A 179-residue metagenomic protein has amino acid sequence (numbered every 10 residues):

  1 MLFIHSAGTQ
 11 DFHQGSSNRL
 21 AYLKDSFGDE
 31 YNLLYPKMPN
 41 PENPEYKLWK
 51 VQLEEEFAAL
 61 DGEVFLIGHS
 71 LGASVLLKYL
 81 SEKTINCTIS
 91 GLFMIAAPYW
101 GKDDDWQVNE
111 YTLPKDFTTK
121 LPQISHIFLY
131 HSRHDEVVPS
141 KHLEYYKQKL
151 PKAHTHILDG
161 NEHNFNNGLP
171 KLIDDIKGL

Functional and structural regions predicted by a protein language model:
M1-M38, E42: Short, surface-exposed "cap/lid" segments of acyl-processing enzymes
Q10, R133-V138, H163: Acidic catalytic loop of the alpha/beta-hydrolase fold
S16, P139-K147: Short alpha-helix in the alpha/beta-hydrolase fold that links the catalytic acid
P44, N161-K171: Catalytic histidine-centered segment of alpha/beta-hydrolase-like enzymes
E56-L60, G168-L179: Catalytic active-site module of serine/aspartate enzymes centered on a nucleophile-bearing elbow/loop
I67-L76: Gly/Ala-rich beta-loop-alpha elbow adjacent to hydrolase catalytic centers
N86-W100: A conserved short beta-strand
Q123, F128-H131, D135: Short beta-strand/loop motif that positions the catalytic acidic residue of the alpha/beta-hydrolase fold
